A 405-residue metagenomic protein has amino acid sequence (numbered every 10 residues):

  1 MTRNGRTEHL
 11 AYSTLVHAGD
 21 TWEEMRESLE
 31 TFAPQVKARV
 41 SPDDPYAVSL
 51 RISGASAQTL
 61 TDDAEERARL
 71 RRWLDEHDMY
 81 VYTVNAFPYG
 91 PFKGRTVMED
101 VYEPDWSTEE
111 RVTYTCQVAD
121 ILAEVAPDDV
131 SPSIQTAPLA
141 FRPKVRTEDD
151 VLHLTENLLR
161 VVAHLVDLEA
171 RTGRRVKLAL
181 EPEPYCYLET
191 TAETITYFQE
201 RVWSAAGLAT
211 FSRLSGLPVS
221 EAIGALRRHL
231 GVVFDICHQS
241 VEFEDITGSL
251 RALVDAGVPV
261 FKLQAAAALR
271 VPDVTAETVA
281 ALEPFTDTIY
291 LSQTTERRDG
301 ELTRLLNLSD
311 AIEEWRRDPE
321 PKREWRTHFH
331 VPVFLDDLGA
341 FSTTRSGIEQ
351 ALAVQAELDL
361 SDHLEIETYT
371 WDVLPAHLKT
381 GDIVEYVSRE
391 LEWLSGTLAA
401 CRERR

Functional and structural regions predicted by a protein language model:
M1-D129, S133, A163, L226-H229 (+3 more regions): N-terminal pre-domain/capping segments
L15-H17, R51-A55, A86-Y89, A137-F141 (+5 more regions): Active-site beta-loop-alpha junctions enriched in small/polar residues
M25-A33, D62-L70, V151-H164, I195-A205 (+3 more regions): Well-ordered, non-membrane alpha-helical segments in soluble/globular domains
A57-T61, P184-E193, C237-S249, V271-D273 (+1 more regions): Active-site glycine- and acidic-residue-rich loops that bind and position anionic ligands or nucleotide-like cofactors
R95-G231: Active-site acidic/histidine proton-transfer and metal-coordination neighborhood in alpha/beta enzyme cores
S215-V260: Long, internal scaffold/assembly segments composed of regular secondary structure
S249-V333: Aromatic-lined glycan-binding groove of carbohydrate-active enzymes
T303-E403: Flexible, acidic glycine-rich loops studded with aromatic residues
